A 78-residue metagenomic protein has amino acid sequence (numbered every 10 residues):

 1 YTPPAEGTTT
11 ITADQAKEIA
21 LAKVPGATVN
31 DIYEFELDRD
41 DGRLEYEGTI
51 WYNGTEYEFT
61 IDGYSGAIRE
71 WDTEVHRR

Functional and structural regions predicted by a protein language model:
Y1-R78: Long, terminal "pre-/pro-" and other extracytoplasmic accessory regions that lie outside the mature folded/catalytic
